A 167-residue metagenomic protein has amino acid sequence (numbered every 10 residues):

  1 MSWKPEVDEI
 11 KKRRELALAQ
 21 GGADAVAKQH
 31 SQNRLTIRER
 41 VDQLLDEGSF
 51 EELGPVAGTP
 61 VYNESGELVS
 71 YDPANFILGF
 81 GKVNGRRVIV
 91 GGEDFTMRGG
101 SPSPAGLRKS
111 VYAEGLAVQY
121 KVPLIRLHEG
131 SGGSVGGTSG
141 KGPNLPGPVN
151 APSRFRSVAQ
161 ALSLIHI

Functional and structural regions predicted by a protein language model:
M1-V88, D94-G99: Intrinsically disordered, low-complexity segments enriched in small/flexible residues
K4, Q20, P104-R108, P152: Conserved structured core elements
S70-A74, G100-G115: Glycine-rich anion/phosphate-binding loops
I77-D94, K109-T138: A structural preference for short, pocket-lining loop segments at secondary-structure junctions
E93-G100, A105, L127-F155: Glycine- (often His-adjacent) and acidic-residue-rich active-site loop that binds/positions the CoA thioester
P152, V158-S163: Donor nucleotide-activated moiety binding/catalytic core segment of transferases that use nucleotide-activated donors
I165-I167: Conserved small/polar residues in nucleotide/adenosyl-binding loops
